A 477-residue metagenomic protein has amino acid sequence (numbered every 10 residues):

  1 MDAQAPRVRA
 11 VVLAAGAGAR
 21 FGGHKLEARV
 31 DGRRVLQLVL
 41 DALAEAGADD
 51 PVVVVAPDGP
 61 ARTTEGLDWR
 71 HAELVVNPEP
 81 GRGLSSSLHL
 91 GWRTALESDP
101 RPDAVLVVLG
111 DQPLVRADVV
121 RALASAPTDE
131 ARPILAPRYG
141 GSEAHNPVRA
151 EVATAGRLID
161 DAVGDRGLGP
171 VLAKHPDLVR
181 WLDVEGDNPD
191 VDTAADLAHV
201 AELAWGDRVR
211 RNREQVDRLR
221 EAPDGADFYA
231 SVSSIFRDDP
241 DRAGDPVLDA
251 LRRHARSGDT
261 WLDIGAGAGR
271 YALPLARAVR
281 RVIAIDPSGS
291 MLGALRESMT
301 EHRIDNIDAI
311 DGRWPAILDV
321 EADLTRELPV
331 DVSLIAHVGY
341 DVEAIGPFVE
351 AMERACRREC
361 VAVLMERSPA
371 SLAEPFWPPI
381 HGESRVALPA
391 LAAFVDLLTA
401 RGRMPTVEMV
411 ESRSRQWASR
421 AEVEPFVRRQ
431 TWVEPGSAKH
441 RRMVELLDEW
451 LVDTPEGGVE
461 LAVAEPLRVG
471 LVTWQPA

Functional and structural regions predicted by a protein language model:
D2-P6, V163-D207, A462-P476: Conserved alpha/beta core of the MobA/IspD/sugar-nucleotide pyrophosphorylase nucleotidyltransferase superfamily
A5-G59: N-terminal glycine-rich phosphate-binding loop and ensuing alpha1 helix
N77-V152, G156-R157: Conserved beta-loop-beta/alpha segment of the NTase-like Rossmann-fold superfamily that binds/positions NTPs
D183-E185, M404-A477: Conserved Class I S-adenosyl-L-methionine
A201-A255: Conserved class I S-adenosyl-L-methionine
A268-I317: Class I SAM-dependent methyltransferase SAM/SAH-binding core
V330-A344: A short SAM/SAH-binding and catalytic strip from SAM-dependent methyltransferases
E359-V386: Conserved class I S-adenosyl-L-methionine
